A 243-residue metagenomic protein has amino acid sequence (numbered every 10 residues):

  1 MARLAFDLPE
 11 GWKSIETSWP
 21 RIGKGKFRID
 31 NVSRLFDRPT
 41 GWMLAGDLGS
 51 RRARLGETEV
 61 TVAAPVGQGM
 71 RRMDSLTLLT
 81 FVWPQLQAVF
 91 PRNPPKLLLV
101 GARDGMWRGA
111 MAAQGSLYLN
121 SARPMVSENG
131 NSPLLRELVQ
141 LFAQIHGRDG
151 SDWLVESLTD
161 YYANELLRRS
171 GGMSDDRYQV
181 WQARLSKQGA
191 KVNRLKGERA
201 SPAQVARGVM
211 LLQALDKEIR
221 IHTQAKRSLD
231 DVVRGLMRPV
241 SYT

Functional and structural regions predicted by a protein language model:
M1-P65: Intrinsically disordered, low-complexity linkers and stems that provide flexible hinges in membrane-associated
L4, T159, A225: Terminal peptide-recognition signature
P9, P84-P91, Q140-Q144, A163-G171 (+2 more regions): Sec-exported extracytoplasmic/periplasmic mature domains
S14, D74-F81, Q85, N129 (+6 more regions): Extracytoplasmic/secreted proteins, especially bacterial periplasmic and envelope-associated proteins
L48-S151: Juxtacatalytic substrate-recognition/specificity segment
D104, M125-E128, V192-S201: Active-site-adjacent structural elements in folded domains
L117-A122, R148-V192: Post-HExxH zinc-binding segment in Zn-dependent metallohydrolases
D175-D176, N193-Y242: Amphipathic alpha-helical substructures
